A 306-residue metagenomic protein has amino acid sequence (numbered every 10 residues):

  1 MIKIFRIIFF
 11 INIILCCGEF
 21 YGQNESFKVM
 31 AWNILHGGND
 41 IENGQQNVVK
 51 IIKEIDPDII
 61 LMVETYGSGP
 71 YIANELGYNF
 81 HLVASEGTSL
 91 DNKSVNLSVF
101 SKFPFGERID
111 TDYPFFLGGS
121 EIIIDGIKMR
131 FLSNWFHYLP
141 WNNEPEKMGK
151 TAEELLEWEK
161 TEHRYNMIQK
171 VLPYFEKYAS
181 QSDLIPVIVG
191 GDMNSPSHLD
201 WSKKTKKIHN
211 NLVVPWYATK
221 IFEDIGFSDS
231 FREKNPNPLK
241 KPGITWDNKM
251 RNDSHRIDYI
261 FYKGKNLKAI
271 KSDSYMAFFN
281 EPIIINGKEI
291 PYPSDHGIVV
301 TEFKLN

Functional and structural regions predicted by a protein language model:
I2-R6, E19-E75, S89, S94 (+3 more regions): N-terminal, active-site-proximal structural segment of metallo-dependent hydrolase catalytic domains
I8-C16: Bacterial N-terminal signal peptides
S26-H36, K128-W158, H296: Active-site-proximal beta-strand elements of phosphoester/diester hydrolases
K28-A31, I59-V63, S98-V99, R130-S133 (+5 more regions): Structural recognition of the beta-strand scaffold that forms the well-ordered cores of secreted hydrolase catalytic
I41, I59-P145, Y275: Structured beta-strand-rich core segments of catalytic domains in phosphoester-bond hydrolases
T111, K177-V187, S195-N306: Metal-dependent phosphoester-hydrolase catalytic domains
K150-N166, S202, K206-K207: Surface-exposed cleft-lining segments at the edges of enzyme active sites
K160-M193: His/acidic metal-ligating clusters that form di-metal
